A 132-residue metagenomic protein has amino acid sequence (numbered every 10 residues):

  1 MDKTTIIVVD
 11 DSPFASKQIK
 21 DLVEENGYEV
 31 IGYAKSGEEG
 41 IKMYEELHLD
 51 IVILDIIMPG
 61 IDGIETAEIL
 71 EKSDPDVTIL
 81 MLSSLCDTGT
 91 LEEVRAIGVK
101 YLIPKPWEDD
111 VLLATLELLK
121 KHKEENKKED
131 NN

Functional and structural regions predicted by a protein language model:
P13-G32: Two-component/phosphorelay signaling modules centered on CheY-like receiver
S36-E39, D62-E65: Acidic catalytic/metal-coordinating carboxylates
L47-I53: Active-site beta3 strand of CheY-like receiver
M58: Receiver (REC) domain active-site loop signature in two-component systems and cognate sites in sensor histidine kinases
E65, C86-I103: Alpha4 helix (beta4-alpha4-beta5 surface) of REC/receiver domains from two-component response regulators
G89, W107-E117: C-terminal output helix
E117-N132: The C-terminal output helix
